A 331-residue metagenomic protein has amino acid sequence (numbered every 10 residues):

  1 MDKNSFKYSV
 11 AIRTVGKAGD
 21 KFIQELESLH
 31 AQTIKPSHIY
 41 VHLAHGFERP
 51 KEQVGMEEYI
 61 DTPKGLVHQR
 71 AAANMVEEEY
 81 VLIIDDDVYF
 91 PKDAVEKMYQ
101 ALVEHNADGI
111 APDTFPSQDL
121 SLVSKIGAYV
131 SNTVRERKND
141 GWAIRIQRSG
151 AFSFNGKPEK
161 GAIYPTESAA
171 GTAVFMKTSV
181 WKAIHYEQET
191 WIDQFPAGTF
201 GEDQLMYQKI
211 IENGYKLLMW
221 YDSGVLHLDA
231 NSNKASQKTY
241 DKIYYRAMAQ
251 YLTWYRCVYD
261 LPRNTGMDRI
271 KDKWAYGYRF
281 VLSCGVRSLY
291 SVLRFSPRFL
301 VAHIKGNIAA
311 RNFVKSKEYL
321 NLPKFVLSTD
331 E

Functional and structural regions predicted by a protein language model:
I12-A31: Short, well-formed alpha-helical segments that are part of the catalytic scaffolds of diverse glycosyltransferases
L26-D61: Acidic donor-binding segment of Leloir-type glycosyltransferases
D61-E77: Glycine-rich, basic loop-to-helix element that forms the pyrophosphate-binding segment of sugar-nucleotide handling
V81: Short aromatic/hydrophobic "clamp" motif used to bind/position activated sugar donors
A94-R137: Conserved donor NDP-sugar-binding/catalytic core segment of glycosyltransferases
A143-R148, F154-M176, G198-T199: A recurrent flexible, glycine/aromatic-enriched loop bordering the glycosyltransferase active site that acts as
A169-G171, D193-Q208: Acidic donor-binding loop at a coil-to-helix junction in glycosyltransferase catalytic cores that engages
E212, K216-R298: Active-site-adjacent helix/loop segment of glycosyltransferases that harbors family-specific signature motifs
